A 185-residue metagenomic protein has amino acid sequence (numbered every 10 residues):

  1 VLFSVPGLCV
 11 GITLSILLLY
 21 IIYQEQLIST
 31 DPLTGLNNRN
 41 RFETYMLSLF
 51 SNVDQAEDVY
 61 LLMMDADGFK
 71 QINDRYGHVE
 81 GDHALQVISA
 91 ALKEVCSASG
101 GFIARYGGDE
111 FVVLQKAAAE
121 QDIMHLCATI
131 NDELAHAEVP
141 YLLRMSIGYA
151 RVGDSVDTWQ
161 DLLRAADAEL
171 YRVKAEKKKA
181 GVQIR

Functional and structural regions predicted by a protein language model:
V1-L33, N40-F50, G101-F102: Signal-transducing coiled-coil linker helices
Q24-T44, M64-H78, Q86: Conserved nucleotide-binding and Mg2+-coordinating catalytic segments in signaling enzymes
Y60-D65, I103: Active-site-flanking beta-strand signature of metal-NTP-handling nucleotidyl enzymes and homologous cyclase-like
F69, I88, F111, I147: Hydrophobic framework residues that shape the active-site pocket of cyclic nucleotide turnover catalytic cores
E80-G100: Active-site-proximal alpha-helical element of nucleotidyl cyclase-like catalytic domains and analogous helices
A84, V112-I130: Short helix/loop segment flanking the catalytic signature motif in cyclic-nucleotide metabolism enzymes
F102-R105, Y141: A short pre-motif secondary-structure segment
M124-N131, A135, S146, R151-R185: Catalytic-core segments of nucleotide cyclases and related cyclic-nucleotide turnover enzymes
